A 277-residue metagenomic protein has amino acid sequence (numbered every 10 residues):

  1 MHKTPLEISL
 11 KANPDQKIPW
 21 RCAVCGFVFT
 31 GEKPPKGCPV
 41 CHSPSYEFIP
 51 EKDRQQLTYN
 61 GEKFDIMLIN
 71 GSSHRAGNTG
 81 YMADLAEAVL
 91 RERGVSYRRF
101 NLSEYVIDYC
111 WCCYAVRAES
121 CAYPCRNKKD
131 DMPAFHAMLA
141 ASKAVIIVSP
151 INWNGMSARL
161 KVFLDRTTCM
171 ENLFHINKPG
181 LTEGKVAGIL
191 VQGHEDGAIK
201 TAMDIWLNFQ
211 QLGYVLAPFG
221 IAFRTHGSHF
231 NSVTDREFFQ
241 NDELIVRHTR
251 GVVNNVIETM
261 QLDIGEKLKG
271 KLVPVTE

Functional and structural regions predicted by a protein language model:
T4-P14, G26-F27, H42, P50-N177 (+1 more regions): N-terminal beta1-alpha1-beta2 submodule of the flavodoxin-like/Rossmannoid cofactor-binding fold
Q16-I18, P34, S103-V106, E183: Short metal-coordination and nucleic-acid-contact micro-motifs, chiefly zinc-binding Cys/His arrays
R21, G37, Y109: The −1 position to Zn-ligating cysteines in a subset of zinc-ribbon hairpins
R21-G31: Short Cys/His-rich zinc-binding micro-motifs
K33-K36, G80-Y81, A158-V162, K200-M203: Generic recognition of short, well-ordered alpha-helical segments
K33-S45: Cysteine-rich micro-motifs
I176-A222: Short, glycine-/small-residue-rich phosphate/pyrophosphate-handling segment
H226-F239: Short helix/strand-capping connector loops at secondary-structure junctions
